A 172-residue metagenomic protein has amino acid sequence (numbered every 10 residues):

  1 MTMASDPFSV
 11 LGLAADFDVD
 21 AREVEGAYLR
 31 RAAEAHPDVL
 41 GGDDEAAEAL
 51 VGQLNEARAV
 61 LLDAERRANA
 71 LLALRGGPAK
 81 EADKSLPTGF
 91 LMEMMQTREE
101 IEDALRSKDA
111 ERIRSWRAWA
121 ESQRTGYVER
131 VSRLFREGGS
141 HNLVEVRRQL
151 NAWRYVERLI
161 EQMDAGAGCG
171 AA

Functional and structural regions predicted by a protein language model:
M1-A172: C-terminal accessory/regulatory regions appended to core domains
